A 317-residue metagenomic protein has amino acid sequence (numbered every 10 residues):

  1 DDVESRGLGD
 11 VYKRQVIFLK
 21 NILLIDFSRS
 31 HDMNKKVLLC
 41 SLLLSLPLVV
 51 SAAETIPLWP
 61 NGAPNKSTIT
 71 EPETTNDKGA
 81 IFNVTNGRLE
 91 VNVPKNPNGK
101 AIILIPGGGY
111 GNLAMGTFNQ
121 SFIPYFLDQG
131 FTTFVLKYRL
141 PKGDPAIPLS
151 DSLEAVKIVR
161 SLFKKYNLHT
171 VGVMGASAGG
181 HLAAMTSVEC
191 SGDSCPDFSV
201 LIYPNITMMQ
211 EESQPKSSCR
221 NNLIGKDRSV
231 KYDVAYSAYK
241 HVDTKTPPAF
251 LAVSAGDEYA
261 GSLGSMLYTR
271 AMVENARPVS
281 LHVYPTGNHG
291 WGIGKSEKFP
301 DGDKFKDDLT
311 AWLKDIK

Functional and structural regions predicted by a protein language model:
D1-Q15: Single conserved hydrophobic/aromatic residue that forms the stacking wall/gate of nucleotide- or nucleobase-binding
A53-N96: N-terminal cap/lid segment of alpha/beta-hydrolase-fold proteins
N76, P204-H241, P247: Mobile cap/lid helix-loop segments that gate and shape the active-site cleft of serine hydrolases
G99-G107: Short beta-strand element of the alpha/beta-hydrolase
L113-F122, F134-T170, K295-G302: Catalytic nucleophile-loop/oxyanion-hole region of alpha/beta-hydrolase and closely related hydrolase-like folds
E154-P215, D233: Primarily recognizes the serine-hydrolase "nucleophile elbow" in alpha/beta-hydrolase and SGNH/GDSL folds
L251-V253: Short beta-strand/loop motif that positions the catalytic acidic residue of the alpha/beta-hydrolase fold
E258-G264: Conserved alpha/beta-hydrolase "acid-adjacent" motif
